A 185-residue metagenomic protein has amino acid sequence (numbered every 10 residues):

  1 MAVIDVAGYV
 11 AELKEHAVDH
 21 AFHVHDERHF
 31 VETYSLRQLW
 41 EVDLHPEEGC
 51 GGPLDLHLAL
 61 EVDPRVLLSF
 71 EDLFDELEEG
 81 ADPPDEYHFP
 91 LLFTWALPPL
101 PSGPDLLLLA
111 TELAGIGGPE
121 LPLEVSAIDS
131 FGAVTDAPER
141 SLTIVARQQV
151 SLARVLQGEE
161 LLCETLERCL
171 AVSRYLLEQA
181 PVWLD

Functional and structural regions predicted by a protein language model:
M1-F30: Short, extreme N-terminal leader segments that mark the start of a protein/domain
V3, A7, P99, V155 (+1 more regions): Short, charged/polar micro-motifs that form catalytic or ligand-binding hotspots
V6, V10, S102-L106, L162: Generic alpha-helical secondary structure
V10, K14, V18, L107-A114 (+1 more regions): Generic solvent-exposed, charged/amphipathic alpha-helical segments that serve as macromolecular interface scaffolds
D19-E78: N-terminal interaction modules that seed assembly of large macromolecular complexes
P46-E48, L60-V66, F93-P99, Q148-L152: Beta-strand elements of well-folded, non-transmembrane domains
R65-E139: Short, internal acidic amphipathic alpha-helical interface segments that mediate docking to partner proteins
A110-D185: Glycine-rich, aromatic-bearing surface loops/beta-hairpins
